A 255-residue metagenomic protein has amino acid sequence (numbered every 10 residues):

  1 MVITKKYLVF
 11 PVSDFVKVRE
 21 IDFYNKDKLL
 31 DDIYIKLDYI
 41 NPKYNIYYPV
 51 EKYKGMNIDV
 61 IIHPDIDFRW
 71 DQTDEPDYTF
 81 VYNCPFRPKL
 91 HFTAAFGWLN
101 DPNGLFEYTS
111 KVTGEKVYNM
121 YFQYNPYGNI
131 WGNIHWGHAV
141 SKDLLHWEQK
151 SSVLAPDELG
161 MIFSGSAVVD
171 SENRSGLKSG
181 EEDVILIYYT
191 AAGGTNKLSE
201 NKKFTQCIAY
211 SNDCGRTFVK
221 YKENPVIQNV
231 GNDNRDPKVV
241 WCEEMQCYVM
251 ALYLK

Functional and structural regions predicted by a protein language model:
V2-P237, W241-K255: Beta-rich carbohydrate-recognition and catalytic domains
